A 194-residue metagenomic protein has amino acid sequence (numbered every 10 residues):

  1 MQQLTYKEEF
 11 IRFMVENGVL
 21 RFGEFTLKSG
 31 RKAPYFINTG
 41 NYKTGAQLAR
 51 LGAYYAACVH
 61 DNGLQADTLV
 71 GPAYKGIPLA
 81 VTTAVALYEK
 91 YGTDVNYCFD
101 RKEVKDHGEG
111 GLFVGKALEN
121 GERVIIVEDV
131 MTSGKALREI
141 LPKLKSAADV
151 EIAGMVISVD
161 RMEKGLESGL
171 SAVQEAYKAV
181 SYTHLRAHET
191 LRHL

Functional and structural regions predicted by a protein language model:
Q2-G63: Active-site-facing substrate-recognition patch
G63-A66, E119-G121: Short helix-loop-beta connector
A66-A73: Short glycine-rich phosphate-binding loop at a beta-alpha junction
T68, R123-I125, G154: Structural motif
L79-V124, K135-R138: Short, glycine/charge-rich flexible loops or terminal/linker lids adjacent to PRPP-binding catalytic cores
D100, V150-G165: ATP-dependent adenylation/pyrophosphate-handling site
S168-A172: Charged helix-capping and loop-helix junction motifs
T183-H193: Conserved small/polar residues in nucleotide/adenosyl-binding loops
